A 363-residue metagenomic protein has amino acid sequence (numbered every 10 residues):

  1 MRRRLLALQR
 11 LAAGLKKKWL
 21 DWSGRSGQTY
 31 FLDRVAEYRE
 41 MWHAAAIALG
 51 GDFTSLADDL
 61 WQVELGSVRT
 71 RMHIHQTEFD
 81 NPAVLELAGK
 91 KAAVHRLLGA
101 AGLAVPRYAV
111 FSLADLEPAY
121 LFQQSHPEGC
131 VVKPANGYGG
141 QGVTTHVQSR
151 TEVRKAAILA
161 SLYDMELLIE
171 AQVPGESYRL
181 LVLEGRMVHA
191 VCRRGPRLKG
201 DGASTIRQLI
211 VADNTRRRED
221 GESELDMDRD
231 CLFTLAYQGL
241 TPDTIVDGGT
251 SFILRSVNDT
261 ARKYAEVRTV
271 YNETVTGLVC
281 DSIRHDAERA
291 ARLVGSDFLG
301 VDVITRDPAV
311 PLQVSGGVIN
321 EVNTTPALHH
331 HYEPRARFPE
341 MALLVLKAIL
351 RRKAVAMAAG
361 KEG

Functional and structural regions predicted by a protein language model:
M1-L87, A93-R96, A114-E117: ATP-binding N-terminal substructure of ATP-dependent carboxylate-amine bond-forming enzymes
H43, H95, Y120, L232 (+1 more regions): Short glycine-/small-residue-rich flexible loop motifs, especially phosphate/cofactor-binding loops
E64, R69-H75, F79-R229, C280-D281: Active-site nucleotide/adenylate-binding loops and adjacent lid/helix of ATP-dependent enzymes
V132, L167, L299-V301, N320: Hydrophobic faces of well-ordered beta-strands that scaffold small-molecule active sites in alpha/beta enzyme cores
Y163, N214-A309: A long amphipathic alpha-helix within ATP-dependent nucleotide-binding catalytic cores
A203-P242, F338-G363: Active-site "cap" helix and flanking loop/linker of ATP-utilizing ligase/carboxylase catalytic domains
I245, A265-D281, R292-F298, T305-G363: C-terminal active-site "lid" helix and adjoining low-complexity regulatory extension at the edge of ATP-using catalytic
